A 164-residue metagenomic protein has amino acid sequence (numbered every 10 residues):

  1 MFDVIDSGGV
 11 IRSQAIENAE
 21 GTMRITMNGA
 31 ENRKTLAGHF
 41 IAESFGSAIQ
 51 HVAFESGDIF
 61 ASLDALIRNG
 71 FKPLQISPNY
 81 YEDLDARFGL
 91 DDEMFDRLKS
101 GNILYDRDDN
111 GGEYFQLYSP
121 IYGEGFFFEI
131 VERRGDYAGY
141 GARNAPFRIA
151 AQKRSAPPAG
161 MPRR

Functional and structural regions predicted by a protein language model:
F2-I5: Short, solvent-exposed loop/turn elements at beta->coil junctions and helix N-caps that rim active or binding pockets
S7-R164: Glyoxalase I/VOC metalloenzyme domain signal
